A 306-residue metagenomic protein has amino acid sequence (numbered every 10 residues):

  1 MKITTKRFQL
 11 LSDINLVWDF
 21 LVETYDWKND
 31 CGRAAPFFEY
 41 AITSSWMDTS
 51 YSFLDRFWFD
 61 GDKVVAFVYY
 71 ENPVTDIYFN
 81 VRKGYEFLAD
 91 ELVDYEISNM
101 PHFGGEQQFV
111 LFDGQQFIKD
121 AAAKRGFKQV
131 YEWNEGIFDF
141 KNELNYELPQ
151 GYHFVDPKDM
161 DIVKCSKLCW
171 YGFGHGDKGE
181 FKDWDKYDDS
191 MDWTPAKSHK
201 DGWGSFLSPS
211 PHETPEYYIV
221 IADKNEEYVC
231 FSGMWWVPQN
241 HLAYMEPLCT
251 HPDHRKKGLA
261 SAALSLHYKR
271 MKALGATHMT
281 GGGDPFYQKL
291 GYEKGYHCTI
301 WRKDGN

Functional and structural regions predicted by a protein language model:
M1-Y40, E147-K197: Short amphipathic alpha-helix that is part of the acyltransferase structural core
K6-I14, Y25-H102, K224, V229-A243 (+1 more regions): Conserved donor-binding loop and adjoining core beta-sheet/short helix segment in diverse acyl/aminoacyl transferases
K28-L54, D177-I219, D223-Y228: Active-site rim helix/loop that mediates acceptor-substrate recognition in acyltransferases
E71-T75, V81-G151, C298-G305: Acyl-donor-binding surface of acyltransferase catalytic domains
E86-S98, T250-P252, K256-A273, Q288-K289: Conserved acetyl-CoA-binding loop-helix of GNAT-fold acetyltransferases
Q107-L111, M245, H278-G283: Conserved hydrophobic beta-strand within the GNAT/NAT acetyltransferase core sheet that lines the active-site cleft
I118-A122, Y287-Q288, Y292: Conserved active-site tyrosine of GNAT-family acetyltransferases
